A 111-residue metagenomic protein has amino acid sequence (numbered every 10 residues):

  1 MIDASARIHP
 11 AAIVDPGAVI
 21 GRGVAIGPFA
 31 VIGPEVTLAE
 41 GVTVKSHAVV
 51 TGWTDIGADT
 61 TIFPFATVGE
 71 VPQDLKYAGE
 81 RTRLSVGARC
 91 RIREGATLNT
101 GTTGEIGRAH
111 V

Functional and structural regions predicted by a protein language model:
A6, A12, A18, V24-I26 (+12 more regions): A structural motif detector for beta-strand N-caps
G69-T82, T102-G104: Short, flexible, glycine-rich and Lys/Arg-enriched loop motifs at helix boundaries that contact anionic partners
N99: Glycine-rich, flexible beta-strand/loop modules in the N-terminal catalytic cores of phosphate-handling
